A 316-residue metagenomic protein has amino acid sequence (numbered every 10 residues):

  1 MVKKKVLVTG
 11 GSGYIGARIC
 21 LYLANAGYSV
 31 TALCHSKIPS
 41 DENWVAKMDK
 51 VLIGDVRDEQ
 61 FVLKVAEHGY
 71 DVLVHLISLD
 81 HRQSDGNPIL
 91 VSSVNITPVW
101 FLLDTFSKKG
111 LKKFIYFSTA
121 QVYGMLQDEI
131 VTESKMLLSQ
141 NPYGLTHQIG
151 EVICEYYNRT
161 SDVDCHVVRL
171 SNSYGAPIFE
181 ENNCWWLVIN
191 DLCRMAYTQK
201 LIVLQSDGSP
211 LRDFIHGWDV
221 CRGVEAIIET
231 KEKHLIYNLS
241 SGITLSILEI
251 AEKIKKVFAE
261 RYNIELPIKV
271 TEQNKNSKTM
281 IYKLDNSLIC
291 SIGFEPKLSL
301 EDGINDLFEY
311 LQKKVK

Functional and structural regions predicted by a protein language model:
V6-A26: N-terminal Rossmann NAD(P)H-binding glycine-rich loop of SDR-like oxidoreductase domains
T9, L33, L73-L76, F114-A120 (+2 more regions): SDR active-site strand-loop-helix element
A46-D58: Rossmann-fold cofactor-recognition segment
V56-V94: NAD(P)H-binding glycine-rich loop region in Rossmannoid oxidoreductase-like domains and their noncatalytic homologs
F101-P142: Conserved Rossmann-fold NAD(P)-dependent oxidoreductase catalytic core, especially the SDR/UDP-sugar
T146-I149: Active-site helix of classical SDR
V152-L211, G217-A226, I254-K255: NAD(P)-dependent short-chain dehydrogenase/reductase
A196-K200, L204-K316: C-terminal substrate-binding subdomain of Rossmann-fold SDR/epimerase-dehydratase oxidoreductases
